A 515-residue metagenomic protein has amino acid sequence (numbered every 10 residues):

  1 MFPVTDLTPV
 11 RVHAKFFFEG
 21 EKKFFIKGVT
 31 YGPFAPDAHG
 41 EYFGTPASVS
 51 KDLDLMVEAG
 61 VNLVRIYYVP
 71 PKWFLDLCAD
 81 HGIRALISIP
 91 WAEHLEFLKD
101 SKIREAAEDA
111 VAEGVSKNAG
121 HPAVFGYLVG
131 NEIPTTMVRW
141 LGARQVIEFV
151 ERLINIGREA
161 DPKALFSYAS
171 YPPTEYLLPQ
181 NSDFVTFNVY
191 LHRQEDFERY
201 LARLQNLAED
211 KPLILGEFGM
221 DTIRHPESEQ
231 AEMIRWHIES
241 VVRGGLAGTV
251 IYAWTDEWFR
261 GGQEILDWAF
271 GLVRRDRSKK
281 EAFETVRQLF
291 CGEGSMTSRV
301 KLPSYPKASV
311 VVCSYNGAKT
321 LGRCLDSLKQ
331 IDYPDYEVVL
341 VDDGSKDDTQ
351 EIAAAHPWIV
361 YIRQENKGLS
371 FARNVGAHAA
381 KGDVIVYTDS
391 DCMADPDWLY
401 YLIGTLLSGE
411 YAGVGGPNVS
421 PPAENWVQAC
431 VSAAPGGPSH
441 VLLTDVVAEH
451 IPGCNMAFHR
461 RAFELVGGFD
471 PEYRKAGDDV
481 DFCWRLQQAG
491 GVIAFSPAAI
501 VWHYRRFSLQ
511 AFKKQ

Functional and structural regions predicted by a protein language model:
F18-V185: Active-site mouth of glycoside hydrolases
R139, R144-G244, G271-V273: Extracellular glycoside hydrolase catalytic/binding regions
Y252-P303: Aromatic-rich peripheral "rim/lid" segments of glycoside hydrolase catalytic domains that contact and position glycan
D326-D335: Short, acidic, metal-binding catalytic loop of nucleotide-sugar glycosyltransferases
S327, D342-Q350, C392: A conserved acidic beta->alpha catalytic loop
P396-Q428: Conserved donor NDP-sugar-binding/catalytic core segment of glycosyltransferases
G416-P417, V431-E449: Short, flexible, basic/aromatic active-site loop/helix in glycosyltransferases
D470-K475, V480-Q515: Catalytic donor/gating beta->alpha subdomain of glycosyltransferases that bind UDP-sugars
